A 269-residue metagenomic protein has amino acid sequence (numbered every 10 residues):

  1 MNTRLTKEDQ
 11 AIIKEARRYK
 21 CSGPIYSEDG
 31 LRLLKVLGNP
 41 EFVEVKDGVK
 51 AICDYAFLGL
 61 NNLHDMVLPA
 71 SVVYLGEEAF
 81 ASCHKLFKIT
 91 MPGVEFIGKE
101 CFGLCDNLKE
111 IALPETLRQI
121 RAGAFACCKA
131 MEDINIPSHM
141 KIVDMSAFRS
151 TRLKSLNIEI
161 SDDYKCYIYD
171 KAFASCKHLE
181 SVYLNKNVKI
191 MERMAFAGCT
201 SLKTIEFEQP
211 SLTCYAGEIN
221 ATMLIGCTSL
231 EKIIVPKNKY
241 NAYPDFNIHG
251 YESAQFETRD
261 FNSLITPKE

Functional and structural regions predicted by a protein language model:
M1-Y26, L31-A51, N61-Y74, H84-F96 (+7 more regions): Structural signature of tandem-repeat unit edges
C53-A56, G76-A79, G98-C101, R121-A124 (+4 more regions): Consensus positions within tandem repeat domains that build extended binding/scaffold surfaces
